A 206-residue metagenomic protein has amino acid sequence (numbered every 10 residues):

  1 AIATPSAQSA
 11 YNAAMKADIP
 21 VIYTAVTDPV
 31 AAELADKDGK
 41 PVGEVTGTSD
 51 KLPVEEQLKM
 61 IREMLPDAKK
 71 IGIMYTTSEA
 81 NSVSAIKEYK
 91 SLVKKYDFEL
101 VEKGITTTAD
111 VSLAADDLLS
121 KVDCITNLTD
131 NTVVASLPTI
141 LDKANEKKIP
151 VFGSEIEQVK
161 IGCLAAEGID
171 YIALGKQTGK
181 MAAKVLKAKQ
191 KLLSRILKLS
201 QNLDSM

Functional and structural regions predicted by a protein language model:
A1-M206: Short hydrophobic alpha-helices and adjacent helix-cap/hinge residues
